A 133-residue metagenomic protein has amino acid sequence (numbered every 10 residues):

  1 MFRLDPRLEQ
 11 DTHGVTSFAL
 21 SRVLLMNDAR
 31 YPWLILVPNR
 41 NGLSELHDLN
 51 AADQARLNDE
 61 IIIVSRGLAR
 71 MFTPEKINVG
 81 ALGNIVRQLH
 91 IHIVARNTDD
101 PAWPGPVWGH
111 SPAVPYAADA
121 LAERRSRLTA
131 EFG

Functional and structural regions predicted by a protein language model:
M1-G133: HIT superfamily nucleotide-processing domains
